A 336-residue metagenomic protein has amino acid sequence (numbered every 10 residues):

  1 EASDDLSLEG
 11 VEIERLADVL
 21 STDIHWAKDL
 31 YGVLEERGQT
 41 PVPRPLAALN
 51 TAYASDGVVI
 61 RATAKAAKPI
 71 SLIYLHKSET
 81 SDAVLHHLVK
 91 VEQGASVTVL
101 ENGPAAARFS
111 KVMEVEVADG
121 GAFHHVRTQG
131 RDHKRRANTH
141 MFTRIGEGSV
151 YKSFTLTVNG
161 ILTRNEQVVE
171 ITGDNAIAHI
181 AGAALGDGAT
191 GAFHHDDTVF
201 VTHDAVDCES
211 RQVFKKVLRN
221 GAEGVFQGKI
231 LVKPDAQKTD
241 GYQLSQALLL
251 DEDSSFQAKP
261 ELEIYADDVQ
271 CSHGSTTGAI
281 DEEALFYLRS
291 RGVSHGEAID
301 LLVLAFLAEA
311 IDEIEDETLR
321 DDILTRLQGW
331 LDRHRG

Functional and structural regions predicted by a protein language model:
E1-L16: Phosphate/adenylate-binding "loop-and-lid" substructures adjacent to NTP/NAD/dNTP-binding pockets in NTP-dependent
E9, V19-V293, L307, I311-G336: Conserved beta-strand/loop scaffold segments within soluble protein domains that form the structured core and edges
